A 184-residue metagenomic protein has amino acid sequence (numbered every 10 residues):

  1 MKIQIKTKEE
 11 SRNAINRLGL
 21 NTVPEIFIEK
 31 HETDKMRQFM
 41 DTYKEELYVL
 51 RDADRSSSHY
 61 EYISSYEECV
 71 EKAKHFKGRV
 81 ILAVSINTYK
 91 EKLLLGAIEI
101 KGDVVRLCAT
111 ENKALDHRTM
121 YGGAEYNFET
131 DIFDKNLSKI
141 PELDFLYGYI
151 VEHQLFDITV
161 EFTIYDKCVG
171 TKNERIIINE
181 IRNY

Functional and structural regions predicted by a protein language model:
M1-Y184: Nucleotide/phosphate-binding sheet-loop regions of phosphoryl- and nucleotidyl-transfer enzymes
